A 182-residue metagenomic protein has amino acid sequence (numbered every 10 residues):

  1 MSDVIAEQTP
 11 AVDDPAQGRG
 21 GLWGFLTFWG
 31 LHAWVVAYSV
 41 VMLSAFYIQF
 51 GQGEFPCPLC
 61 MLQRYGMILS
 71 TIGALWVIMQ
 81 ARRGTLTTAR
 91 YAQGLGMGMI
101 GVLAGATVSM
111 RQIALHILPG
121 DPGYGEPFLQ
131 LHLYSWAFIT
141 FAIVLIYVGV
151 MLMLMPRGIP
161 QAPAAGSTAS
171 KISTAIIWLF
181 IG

Functional and structural regions predicted by a protein language model:
S2-P56, M67-S70, R83-G182: Secretory/periplasmic and organellar redox-cofactor proteins
Q63: Cys/His-rich metal-chelating microdomains
S70-V77: Central hydrophobic cores of alpha-helical transmembrane segments in multi-pass inner-membrane proteins across all
